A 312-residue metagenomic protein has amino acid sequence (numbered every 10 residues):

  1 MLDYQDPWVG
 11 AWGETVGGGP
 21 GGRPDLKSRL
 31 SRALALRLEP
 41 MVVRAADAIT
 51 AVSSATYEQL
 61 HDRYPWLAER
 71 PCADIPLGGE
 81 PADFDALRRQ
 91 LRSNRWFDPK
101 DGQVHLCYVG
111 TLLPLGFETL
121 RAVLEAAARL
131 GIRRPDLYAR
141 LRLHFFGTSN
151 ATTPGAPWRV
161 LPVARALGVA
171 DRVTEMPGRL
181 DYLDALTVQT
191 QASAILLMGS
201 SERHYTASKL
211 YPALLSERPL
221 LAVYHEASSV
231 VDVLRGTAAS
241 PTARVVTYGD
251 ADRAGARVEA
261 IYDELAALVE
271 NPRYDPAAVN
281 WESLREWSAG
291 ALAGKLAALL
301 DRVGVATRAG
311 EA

Functional and structural regions predicted by a protein language model:
M1-L36: Acceptor-binding helix/loop patch of EC 2.4 sugar-transfer enzymes, predominantly nucleotide-sugar-dependent
V9, R29-K100: Donor nucleotide-sugar binding/catalytic pocket of nucleotide-sugar-dependent glycosyltransferases
D47, T187-H204: Acidic donor-binding loop of glycosyltransferase active sites
D85-H105, R133-D136, V269-P272, R302: Nucleotide-sugar donor-binding and catalytic loop/hinge architecture of NDP-sugar-dependent glycosyltransferases
R95-F117, L124, L292: Conserved donor-binding/catalytic core segment of Leloir-type glycosyltransferases
R140, H144-S149, P154-R179: Nucleotide-activated donor-binding/catalytic signature segment of Leloir-type glycosyltransferases, i.e., the conserved
H225-L265: Change "using UDP/GDP/dTDP sugars" to "using nucleotide sugars
Y248-E259, V269-D301: A charged, aromatic-enriched C-terminal amphipathic alpha-helix characteristic of glycosyltransferases across folds
